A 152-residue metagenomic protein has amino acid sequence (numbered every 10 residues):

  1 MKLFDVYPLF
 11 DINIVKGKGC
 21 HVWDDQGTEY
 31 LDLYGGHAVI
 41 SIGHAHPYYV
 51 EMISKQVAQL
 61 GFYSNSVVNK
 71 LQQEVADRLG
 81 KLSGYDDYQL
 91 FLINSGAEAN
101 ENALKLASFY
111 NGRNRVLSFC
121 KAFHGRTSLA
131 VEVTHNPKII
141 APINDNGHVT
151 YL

Functional and structural regions predicted by a protein language model:
M1-Y88: N-terminal glycine-rich, Lys/His-bearing helix-loop that initiates the first secondary-structure elements of many
D77-L152: PLP-dependent aspartate aminotransferase-fold enzymes
